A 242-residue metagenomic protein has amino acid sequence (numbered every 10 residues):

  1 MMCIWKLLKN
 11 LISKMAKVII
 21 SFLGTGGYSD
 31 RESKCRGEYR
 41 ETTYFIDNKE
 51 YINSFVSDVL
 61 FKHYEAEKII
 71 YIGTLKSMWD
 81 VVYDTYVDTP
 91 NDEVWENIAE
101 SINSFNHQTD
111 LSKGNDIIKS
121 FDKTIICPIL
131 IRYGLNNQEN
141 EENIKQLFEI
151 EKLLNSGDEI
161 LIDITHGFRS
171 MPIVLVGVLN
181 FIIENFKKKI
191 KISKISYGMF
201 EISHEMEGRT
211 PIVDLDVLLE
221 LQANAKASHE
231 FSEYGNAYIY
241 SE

Functional and structural regions predicted by a protein language model:
M2-E159, V174-E242: Long, low-complexity, Lys/Arg-enriched
T25-G26, H166-F168: Short glycine-rich anion-binding loops that position phosphate/pyrophosphate groups of nucleotides and phosphorylated
I160-H166: Short glycine-rich or small-residue beta-strand-to-loop segments that form or flank ligand, phosphate, metal/Fe-S
M171: Conserved TIR/SEFIR loop-to-helix hotspot centered on a Trp-containing motif with a nearby acidic residue
